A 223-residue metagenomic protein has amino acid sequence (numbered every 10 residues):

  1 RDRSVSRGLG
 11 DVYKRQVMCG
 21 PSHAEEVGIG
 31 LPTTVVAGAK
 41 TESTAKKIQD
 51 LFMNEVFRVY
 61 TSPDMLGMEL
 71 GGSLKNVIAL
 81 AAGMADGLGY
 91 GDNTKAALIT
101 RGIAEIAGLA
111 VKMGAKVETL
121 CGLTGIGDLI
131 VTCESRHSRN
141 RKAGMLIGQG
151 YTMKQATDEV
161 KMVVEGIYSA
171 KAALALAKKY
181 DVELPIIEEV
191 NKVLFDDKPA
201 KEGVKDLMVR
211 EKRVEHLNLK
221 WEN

Functional and structural regions predicted by a protein language model:
D2-Y13: Single conserved hydrophobic/aromatic residue that forms the stacking wall/gate of nucleotide- or nucleobase-binding
R3, N93-A97, V163-V164: Short, conserved micro-motifs enriched in small and acidic residues
D11-R15, P32-E118: Internal alpha-helical scaffold of NAD(P)-dependent oxidoreductase catalytic cores
V17, A96, T100, T124 (+1 more regions): Alpha-helical transmembrane segments of multi-pass membrane proteins, especially transporters and channels
G20: Glycine/threonine-rich phosphate-binding loop and adjacent beta-strand/alpha-helix elements that clamp
V27-L31: Short acidic, glycine/serine/threonine-rich loops at helix termini
K75, A82-D86, V111-C121, G125-N223: NAD(P)-dependent Rossmann-like dehydrogenase/reductase catalytic/cofactor-binding core
